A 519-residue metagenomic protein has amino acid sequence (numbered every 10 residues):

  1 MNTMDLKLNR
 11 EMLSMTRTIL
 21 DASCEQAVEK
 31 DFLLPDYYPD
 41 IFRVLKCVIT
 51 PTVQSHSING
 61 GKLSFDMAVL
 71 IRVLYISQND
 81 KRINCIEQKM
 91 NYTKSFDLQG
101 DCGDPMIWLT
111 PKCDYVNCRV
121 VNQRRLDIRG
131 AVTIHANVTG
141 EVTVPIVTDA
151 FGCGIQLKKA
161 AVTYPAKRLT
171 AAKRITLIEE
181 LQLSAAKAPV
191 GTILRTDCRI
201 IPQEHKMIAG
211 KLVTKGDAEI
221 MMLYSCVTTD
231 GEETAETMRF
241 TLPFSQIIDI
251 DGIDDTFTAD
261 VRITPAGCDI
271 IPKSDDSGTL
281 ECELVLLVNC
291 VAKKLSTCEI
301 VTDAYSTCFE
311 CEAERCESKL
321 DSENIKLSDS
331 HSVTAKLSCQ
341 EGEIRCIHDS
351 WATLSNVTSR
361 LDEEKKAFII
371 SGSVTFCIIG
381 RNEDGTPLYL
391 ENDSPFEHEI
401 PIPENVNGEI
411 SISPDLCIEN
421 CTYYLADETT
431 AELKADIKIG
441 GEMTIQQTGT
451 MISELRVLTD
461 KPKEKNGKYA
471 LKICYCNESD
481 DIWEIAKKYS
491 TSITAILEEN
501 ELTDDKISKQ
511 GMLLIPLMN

Functional and structural regions predicted by a protein language model:
N2-K468: Membrane-lipid interaction segments
F376, D480, I485, L502: Conserved structured catalytic cores and adjacent interaction surfaces of nucleotide-binding/hydrolyzing enzymes
S453-N477, Q510-N519: Surface-exposed, interaction-prone regions with an acidic/low-complexity signature
C476, I482-K488, I493-L497: Short alpha-helical segments in extracytoplasmic peptidoglycan/chitin-binding modules and envelope-associated proteins
S492-N519: Extracellular LysM carbohydrate-binding repeats and other cell-envelope/extracellular binding modules
